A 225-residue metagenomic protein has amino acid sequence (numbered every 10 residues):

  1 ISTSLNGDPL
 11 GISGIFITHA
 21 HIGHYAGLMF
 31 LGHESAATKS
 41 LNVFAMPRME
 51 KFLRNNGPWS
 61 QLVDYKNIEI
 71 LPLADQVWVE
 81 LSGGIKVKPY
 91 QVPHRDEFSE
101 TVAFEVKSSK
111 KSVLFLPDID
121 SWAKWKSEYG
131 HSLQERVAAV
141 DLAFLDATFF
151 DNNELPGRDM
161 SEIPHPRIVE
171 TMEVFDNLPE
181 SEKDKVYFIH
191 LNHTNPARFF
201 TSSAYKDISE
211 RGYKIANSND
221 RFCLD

Functional and structural regions predicted by a protein language model:
I1-A20, A26-A36, A123-R136, T171: Pre-active-site segment of Zn-dependent metallo-hydrolases
I1-N6, I70-R136, D220-D225: Core dinuclear metal-dependent hydrolase active-site scaffold
G11-H24, L28, F44-M46, F115-I119 (+3 more regions): Active-site neighborhood of phospho(di)ester-bond hydrolases with catalytic His/Asp-centered motifs
I12, S40, Y65-N67, A139-D141 (+1 more regions): Short, well-ordered alpha-helix to beta-strand connector turns
A26-L28, R54-N55, S99, W125-K126 (+3 more regions): Short glycine-/acidic-enriched loop or helix-start segments at secondary-structure transitions that form or flank
S35-S40, R48-P72, T194-P196: Active-site neighborhood of divalent metal-dependent phosphoester bond hydrolases
N67-I70, K86, E210-I215: Active-site regions of enzymes building and remodeling cell-envelope glycoconjugates
S112, D120-D220: Cap/insert and terminal regions of metallo-dependent hydrolase folds
